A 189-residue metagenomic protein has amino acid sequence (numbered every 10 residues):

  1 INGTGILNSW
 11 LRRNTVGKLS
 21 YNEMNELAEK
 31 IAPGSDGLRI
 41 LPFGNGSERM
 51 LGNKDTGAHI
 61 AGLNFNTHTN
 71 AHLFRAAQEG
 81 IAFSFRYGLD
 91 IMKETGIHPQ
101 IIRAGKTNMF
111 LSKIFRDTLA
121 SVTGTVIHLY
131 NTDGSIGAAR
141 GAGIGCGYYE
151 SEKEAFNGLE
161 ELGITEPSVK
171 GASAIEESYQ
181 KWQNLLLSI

Functional and structural regions predicted by a protein language model:
I1-I189: Glycine/Thr-rich phosphate-binding loops that ligate phosphate moieties of nucleotide and other phosphorylated ligands
